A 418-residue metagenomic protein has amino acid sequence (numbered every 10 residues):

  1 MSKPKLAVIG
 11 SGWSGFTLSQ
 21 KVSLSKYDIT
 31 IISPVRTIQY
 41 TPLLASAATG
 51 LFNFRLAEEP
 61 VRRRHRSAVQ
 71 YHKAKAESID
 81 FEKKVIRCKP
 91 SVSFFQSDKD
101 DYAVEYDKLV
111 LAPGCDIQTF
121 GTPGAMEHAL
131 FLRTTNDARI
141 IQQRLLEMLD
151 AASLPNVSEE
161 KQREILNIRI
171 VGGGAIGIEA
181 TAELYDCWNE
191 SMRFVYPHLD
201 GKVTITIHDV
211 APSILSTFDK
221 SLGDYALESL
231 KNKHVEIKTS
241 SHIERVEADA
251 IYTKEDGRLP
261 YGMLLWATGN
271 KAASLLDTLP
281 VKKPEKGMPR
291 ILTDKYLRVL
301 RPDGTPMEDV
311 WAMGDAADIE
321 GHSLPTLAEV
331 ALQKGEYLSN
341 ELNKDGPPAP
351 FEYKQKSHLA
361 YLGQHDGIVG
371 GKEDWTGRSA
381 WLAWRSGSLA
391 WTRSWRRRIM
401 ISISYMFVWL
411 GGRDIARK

Functional and structural regions predicted by a protein language model:
S2-K3, V330, K334-K418: C-terminal, flexible cofactor-proximal segment of oxidoreductases
S2-S78, A175-T217, L265: Beta1-alpha1 glycine-rich phosphate/pyrophosphate-binding loop at the start of Rossmann-like nucleotide-binding domains
K3-P4, Y71-N167, L265: FAD-binding core/adjacent interface of flavoenzyme oxidoreductases
I9-G10, L111, V171-G172: Conserved N-terminal Rossmann-fold NAD(P)-binding element of oxidoreductases
V69-C88, D186-K295, P347-P348: A Rossmann-like FAD-binding core segment of flavoenzymes
G114-I117, T181, N270-A272: Short glycine-rich anion-binding loops that position phosphate/pyrophosphate groups of nucleotides and phosphorylated
E127-E159, D249-Y252, R258-Q333: FAD-site-proximal beta/loop scaffold in flavoenzymes
Q143-D200: Rossmann-like NAD(P)H-binding beta-loop-alpha module
